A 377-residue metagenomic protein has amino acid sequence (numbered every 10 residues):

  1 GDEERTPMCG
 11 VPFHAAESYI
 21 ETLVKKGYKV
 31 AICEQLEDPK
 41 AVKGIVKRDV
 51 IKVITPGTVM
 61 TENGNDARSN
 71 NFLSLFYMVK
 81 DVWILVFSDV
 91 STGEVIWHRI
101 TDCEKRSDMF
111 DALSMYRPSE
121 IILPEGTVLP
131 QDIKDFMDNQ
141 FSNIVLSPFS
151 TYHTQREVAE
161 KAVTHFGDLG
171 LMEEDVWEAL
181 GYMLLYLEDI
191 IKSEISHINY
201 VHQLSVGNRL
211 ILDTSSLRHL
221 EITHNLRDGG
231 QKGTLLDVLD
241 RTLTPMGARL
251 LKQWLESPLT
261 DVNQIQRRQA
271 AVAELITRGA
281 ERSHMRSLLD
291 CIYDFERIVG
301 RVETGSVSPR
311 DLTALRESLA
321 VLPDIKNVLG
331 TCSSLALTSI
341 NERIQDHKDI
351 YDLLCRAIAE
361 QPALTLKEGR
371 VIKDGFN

Functional and structural regions predicted by a protein language model:
G1-E274, D290, D294-E303, V307-N377: Charged catalytic and DNA/RNA-contacting regions of genome-maintenance and nucleic-acid-processing enzymes
I276-R282: Conserved interaction-surface patches within small, structured recognition/assembly domains
M285-R286: Surface-exposed, interaction-prone regions used to assemble/regulate multi-protein complexes
